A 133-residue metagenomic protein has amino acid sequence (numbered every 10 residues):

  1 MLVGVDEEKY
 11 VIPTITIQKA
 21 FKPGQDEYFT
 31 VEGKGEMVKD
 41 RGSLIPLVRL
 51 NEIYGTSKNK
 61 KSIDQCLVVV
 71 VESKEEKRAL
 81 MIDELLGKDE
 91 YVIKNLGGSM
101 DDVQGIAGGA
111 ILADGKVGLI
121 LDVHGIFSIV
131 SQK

Functional and structural regions predicted by a protein language model:
M1-K133: Glycine/threonine-rich ATP-lid/beta-loop region of ATP-binding domains
